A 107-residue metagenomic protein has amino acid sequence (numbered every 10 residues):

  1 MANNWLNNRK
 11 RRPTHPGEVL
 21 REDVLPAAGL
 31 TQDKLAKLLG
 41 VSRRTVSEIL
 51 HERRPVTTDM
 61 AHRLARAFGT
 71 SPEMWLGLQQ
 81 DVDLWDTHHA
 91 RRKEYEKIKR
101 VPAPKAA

Functional and structural regions predicted by a protein language model:
M1-N8, P102-A107: Intrinsically disordered, low-complexity and often Lys/Arg-enriched segments
W5-L30, G77: A short, Lys/Arg-rich alpha-helix, primarily the initiator
P16, S71-P72: Hydrophobic side chains within well-formed alpha-helices
L25, A36, A65: The alpha-helix within a helix-turn-helix
L30-E48: Short alpha-helical DNA-recognition segment
S42, R53, F68, Q79-V82: The DNA-recognition helices of helix-turn-helix-type DNA-binding domains
R53-R66: Short, basic-rich loop-to-helix N-cap that marks the start of a DNA-contacting helix
L76-A107: Short, charged recognition helix plus adjacent turn of helix-turn-helix-like nucleic-acid-binding domains
